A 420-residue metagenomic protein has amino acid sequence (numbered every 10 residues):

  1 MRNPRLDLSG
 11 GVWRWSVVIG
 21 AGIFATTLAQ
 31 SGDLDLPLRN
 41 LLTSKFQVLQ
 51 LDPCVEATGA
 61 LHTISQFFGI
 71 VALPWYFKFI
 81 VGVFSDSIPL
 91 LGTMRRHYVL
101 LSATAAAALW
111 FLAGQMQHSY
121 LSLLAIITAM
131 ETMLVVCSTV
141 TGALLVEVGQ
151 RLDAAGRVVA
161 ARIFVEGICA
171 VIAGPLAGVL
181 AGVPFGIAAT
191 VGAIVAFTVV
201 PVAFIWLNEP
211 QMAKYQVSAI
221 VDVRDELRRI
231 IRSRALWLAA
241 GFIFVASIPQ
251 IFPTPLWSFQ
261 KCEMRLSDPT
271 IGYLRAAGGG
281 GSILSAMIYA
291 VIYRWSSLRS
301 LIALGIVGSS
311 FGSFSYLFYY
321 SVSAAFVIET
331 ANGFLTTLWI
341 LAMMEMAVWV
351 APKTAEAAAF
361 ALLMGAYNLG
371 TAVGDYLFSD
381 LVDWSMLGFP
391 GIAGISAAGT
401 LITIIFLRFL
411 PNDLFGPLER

Functional and structural regions predicted by a protein language model:
M1-V12, E209-A239: Juxtamembrane intracellular "pre-TM" segments in multi-pass secondary transporters
R2-W75, W237-M264, I271: Helix-loop boundary and gating motifs at the non-cytosolic
F77-T93, A181, S285-L298, V382-D383: Helix-to-loop junctions at the C-terminal end of transmembrane segments in multipass secondary transporters
M94-H97, V179-V195, D380-T400: A membrane-interface helix-boundary motif in multi-pass transporters
A113-G114, F197-L207, I392-R420: Multi-pass alpha-helical transporter architecture, strongest for 12-TM Major Facilitator/SLC carriers used
V136-Q150, L338-P352: Intracellular juxtamembrane helix-capping segments at the cytosolic ends of symmetry-related transmembrane helices
R299-M343: C-terminal transmembrane helical hairpin of 12-TM major facilitator-type secondary transporters
T354-D383: A late C-terminal transmembrane helix in Major Facilitator Superfamily
